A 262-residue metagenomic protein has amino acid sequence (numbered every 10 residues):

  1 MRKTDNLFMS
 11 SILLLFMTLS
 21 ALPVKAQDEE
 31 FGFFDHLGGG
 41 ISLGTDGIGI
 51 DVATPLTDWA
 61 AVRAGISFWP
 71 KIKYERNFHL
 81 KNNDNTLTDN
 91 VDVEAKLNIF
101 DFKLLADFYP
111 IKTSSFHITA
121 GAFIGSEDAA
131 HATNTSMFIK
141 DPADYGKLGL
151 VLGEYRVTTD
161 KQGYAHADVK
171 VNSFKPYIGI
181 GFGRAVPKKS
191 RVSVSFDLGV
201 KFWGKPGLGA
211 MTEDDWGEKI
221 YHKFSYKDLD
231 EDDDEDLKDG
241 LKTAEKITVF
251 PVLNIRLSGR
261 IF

Functional and structural regions predicted by a protein language model:
R2-I12: Bacterial N-terminal signal peptides that target proteins for export
S10-S20: Bacterial N-terminal signal peptides
L22-A26: Sec/Tat signal peptide C-region and signal peptidase I cleavage site
E30, H36-S42, P70-D101, E127-S173 (+2 more regions): Extracellular/periplasm-exposed beta-strand and loop segments of Gram-negative cell-envelope proteins, dominated by
F33-D46, I50, A64: Transmembrane beta-strand segments that form the barrel wall of outer-membrane beta-barrel proteins
I41, I50-T54, L104-F108, A120-A122 (+3 more regions): Residues on the lipid-exposed face of transmembrane beta-strands in outer-membrane beta-barrel proteins
L43-G47, I66-I72, A122-D128, R184 (+2 more regions): Transmembrane beta-strands of outer-membrane beta-barrel pores
A60-V62, S114-F116, K189-V192: Repeated loop/turn-to-beta-strand initiation elements of outer-membrane beta-barrel proteins
